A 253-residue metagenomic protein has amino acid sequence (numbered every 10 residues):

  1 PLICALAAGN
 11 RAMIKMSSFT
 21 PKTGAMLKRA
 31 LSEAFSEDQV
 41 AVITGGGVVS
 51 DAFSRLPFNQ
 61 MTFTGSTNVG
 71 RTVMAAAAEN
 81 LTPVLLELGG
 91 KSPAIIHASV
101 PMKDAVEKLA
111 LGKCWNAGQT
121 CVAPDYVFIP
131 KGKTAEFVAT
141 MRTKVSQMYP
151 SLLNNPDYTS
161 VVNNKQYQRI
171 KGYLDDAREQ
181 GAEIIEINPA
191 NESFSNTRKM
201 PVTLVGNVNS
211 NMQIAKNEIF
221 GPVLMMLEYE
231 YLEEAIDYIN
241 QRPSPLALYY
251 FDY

Functional and structural regions predicted by a protein language model:
P1-D104, Y229: Rossmann-like NAD(P) dinucleotide-binding subdomain of oxidoreductase/dehydrogenase enzymes
N10, S92, A123-D125, Y158 (+2 more regions): Short amphipathic alpha-helical segments
S17, I43, F63, I95 (+5 more regions): Active-site-adjacent beta-strand anchor residues
F35, N68-N209, Y231-E233, D237: ALDH superfamily catalytic-core signature
S36, P57, N80, A123 (+2 more regions): Short loop/turn motifs at secondary-structure junctions
D38-G46, G112, N211-F220: Short, basic, helix/turn surface patches
V40, A182, V223-L224: Short, conserved active-site loop motifs that form the nucleotide-linked donor/cofactor pocket
E192, K199-Y253: Conserved C-terminal structural/oligomerization subdomain of aldehyde/semialdehyde dehydrogenase
